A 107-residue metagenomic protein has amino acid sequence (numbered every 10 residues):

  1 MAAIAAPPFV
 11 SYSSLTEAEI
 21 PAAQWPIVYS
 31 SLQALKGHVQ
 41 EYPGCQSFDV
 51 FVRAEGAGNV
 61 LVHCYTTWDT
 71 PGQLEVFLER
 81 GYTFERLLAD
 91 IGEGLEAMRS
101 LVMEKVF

Functional and structural regions predicted by a protein language model:
M1-V10, D49-V60, R86-F107: Glycine-rich beta-strand-turn "strand-cap" elements at beta-sheet edges
A2-A3, P21, H38: Residue-level detector of alpha-helical hydrophobic segments embedded in or interacting with membranes
V10-S11, Q24, Q46: A generic alpha-helix propensity feature with a strong bias for hydrophobic helices
S11-E19, D49-R80: Short, well-ordered beta-strand segments in beta-rich or mixed alpha/beta enzyme and ligand-binding folds
E19-S30: Short, surface-exposed ligand-recognition loops at beta-strand->loop->(often short) alpha-helix junctions that present
A34, H38-Q46, T67-V102: An amphipathic, aromatic/His-enriched active-site/gating alpha helix that lines ligand/cofactor pockets
